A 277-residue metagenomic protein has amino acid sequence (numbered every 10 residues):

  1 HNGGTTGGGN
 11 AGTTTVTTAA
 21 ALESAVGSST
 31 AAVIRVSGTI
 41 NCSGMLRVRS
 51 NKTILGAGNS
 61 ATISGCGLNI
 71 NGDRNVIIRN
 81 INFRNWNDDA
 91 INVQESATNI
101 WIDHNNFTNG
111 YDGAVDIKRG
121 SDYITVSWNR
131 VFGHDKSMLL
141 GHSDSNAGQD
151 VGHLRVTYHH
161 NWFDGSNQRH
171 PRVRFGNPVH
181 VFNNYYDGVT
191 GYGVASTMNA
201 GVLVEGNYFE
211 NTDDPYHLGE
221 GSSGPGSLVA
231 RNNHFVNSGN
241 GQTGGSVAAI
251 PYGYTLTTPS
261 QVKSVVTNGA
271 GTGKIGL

Functional and structural regions predicted by a protein language model:
H1-R35: Acidic Gly/Asp/Thr-rich repetitive segments characteristic of extracellular carbohydrate-active and adhesion proteins
T6-G8, N41-L46, S196: Short aromatic-glycine motifs in intrinsically disordered, low-complexity regions
E23-T30, G38-L55, A61-N80, R84-A97 (+1 more regions): Extracellular beta-strand-rich solenoid/capping regions of secreted or surface-exposed proteins that bind or remodel
N51-A57, R74-N85, A97-Y111, S121-H142 (+4 more regions): Right-handed parallel beta-helix
G67, A90-N92, A114, S137-L139 (+3 more regions): Structural detector of coil-to-beta-strand junctions
I70, Q94, K118, D150 (+2 more regions): Residue-level marker of regulatory loop/turn positions in helix-turn-helix DNA-binding domains and in histidine
V173-N177, F182-Y186, T190-L277: Extracellular beta-rich repeat passengers
